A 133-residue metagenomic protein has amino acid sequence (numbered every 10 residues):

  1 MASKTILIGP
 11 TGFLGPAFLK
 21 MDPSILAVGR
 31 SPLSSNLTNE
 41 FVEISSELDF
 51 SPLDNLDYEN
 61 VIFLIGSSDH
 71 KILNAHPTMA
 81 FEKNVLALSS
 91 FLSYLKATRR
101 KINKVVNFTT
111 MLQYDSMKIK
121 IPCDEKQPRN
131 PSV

Functional and structural regions predicted by a protein language model:
A2-P23: N-terminal Rossmann NAD(P)H-binding glycine-rich loop of SDR-like oxidoreductase domains
I8, V28, V61-I65, V105-M111: SDR active-site strand-loop-helix element
G15, K71, D115-S116: Glycine/Thr-rich phosphate-binding loops of Rossmann-like dinucleotide-binding domains
S24-S34: Conserved glycine-rich Rossmann-like NAD(P)H-binding loop of the short-chain dehydrogenase/reductase
P32-D49: Rossmann-fold cofactor-recognition segment
I44-K83: NAD(P)H-binding glycine-rich loop region in Rossmannoid oxidoreductase-like domains and their noncatalytic homologs
H76-S90, R129, V133: Glycine-rich NAD(P)-binding loop of the Rossmann-fold in SDR/ketoreductase-type enzymes
S89-N130: Conserved Rossmann-fold NAD(P)-dependent oxidoreductase catalytic core, especially the SDR/UDP-sugar
